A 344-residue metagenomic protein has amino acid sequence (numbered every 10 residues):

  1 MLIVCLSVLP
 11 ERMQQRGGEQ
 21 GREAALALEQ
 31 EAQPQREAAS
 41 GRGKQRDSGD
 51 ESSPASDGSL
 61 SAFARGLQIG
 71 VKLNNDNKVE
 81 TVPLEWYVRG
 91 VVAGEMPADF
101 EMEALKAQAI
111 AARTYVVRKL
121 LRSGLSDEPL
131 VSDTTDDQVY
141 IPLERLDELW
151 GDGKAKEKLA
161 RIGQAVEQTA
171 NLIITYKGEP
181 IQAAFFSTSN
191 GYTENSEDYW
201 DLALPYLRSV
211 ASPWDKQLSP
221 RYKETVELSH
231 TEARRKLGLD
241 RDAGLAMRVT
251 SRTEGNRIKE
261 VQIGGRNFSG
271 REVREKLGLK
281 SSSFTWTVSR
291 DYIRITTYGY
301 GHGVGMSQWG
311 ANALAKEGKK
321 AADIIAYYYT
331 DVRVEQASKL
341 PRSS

Functional and structural regions predicted by a protein language model:
M1-S344: Conserved, single-site charged/polar hotspot
